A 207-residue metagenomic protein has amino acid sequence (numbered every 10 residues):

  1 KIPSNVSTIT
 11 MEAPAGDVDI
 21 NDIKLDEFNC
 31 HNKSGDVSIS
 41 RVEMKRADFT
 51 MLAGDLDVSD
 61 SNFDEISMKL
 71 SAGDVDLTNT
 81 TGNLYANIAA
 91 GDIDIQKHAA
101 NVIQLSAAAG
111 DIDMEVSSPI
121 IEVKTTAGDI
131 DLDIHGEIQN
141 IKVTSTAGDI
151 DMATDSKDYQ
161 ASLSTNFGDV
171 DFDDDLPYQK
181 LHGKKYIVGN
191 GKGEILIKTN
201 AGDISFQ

Functional and structural regions predicted by a protein language model:
I2, S40-R41, L56-S67, D74-I88 (+1 more regions): Short, surface-exposed interaction patches in beta-rich subdomains that mediate adhesion/assembly near membranes
I2-K69: Right-handed parallel beta-helix
